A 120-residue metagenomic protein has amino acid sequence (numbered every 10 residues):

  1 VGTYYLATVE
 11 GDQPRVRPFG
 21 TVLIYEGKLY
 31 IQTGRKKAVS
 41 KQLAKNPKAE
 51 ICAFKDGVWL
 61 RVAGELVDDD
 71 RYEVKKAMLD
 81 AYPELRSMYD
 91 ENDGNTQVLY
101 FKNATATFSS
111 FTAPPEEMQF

Functional and structural regions predicted by a protein language model:
V1-D12, A49-C52: A short, Trp-centered hydrophobic/proline-enriched beta-strand micro-motif
V1-G2, K45-P47, K102-N103: A short, compositionally biased
Y5, L29-Y30, R61, T107: General beta-strand recognition
Q13, G57-V58: Short glycine/serine/proline-enriched coil/turn segments at secondary-structure junctions
P18-G20: Conserved beta-strand in the GNAT
V22-G57: A short mixed-secondary-structure module that forms the rim of ligand-binding clefts
R61-F120: Charged, gly/pro-rich active-site loop segments
